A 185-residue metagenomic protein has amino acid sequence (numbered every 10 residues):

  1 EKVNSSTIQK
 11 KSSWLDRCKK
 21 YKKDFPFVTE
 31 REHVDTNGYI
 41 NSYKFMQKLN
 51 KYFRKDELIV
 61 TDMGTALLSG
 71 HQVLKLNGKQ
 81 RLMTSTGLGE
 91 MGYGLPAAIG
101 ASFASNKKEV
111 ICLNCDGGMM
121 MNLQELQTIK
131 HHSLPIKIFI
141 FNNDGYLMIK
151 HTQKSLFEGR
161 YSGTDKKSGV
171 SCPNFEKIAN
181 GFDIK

Functional and structural regions predicted by a protein language model:
E1, L68-G70, L74-K185: Thiamine diphosphate
E1-R17, I138: Glycine-rich, acidic loop regions that bind phosphate or pyrophosphate groups
S6, K10-S13, H33-N41, G89 (+2 more regions): Catalytic cores of large soluble enzymes that bind and process phosphate-bearing ligands
K10, R17-K19, T152-L156: Generic hydrophobic, helix-prone segments enriched in Leu/Val/Ile
K19-P96, A101: Active-site diphosphate/adenylate-binding microenvironment
